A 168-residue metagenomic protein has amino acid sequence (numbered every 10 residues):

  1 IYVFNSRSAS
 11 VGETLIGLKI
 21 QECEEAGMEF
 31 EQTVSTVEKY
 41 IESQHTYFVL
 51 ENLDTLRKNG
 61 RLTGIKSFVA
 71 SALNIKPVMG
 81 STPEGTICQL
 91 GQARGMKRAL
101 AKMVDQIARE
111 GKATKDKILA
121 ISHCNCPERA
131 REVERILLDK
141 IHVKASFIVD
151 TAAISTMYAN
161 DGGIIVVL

Functional and structural regions predicted by a protein language model:
I1-Y2, S8-L168: Mixed-charge interfacial surface used for oligomerization/domain docking and macromolecular partner engagement
